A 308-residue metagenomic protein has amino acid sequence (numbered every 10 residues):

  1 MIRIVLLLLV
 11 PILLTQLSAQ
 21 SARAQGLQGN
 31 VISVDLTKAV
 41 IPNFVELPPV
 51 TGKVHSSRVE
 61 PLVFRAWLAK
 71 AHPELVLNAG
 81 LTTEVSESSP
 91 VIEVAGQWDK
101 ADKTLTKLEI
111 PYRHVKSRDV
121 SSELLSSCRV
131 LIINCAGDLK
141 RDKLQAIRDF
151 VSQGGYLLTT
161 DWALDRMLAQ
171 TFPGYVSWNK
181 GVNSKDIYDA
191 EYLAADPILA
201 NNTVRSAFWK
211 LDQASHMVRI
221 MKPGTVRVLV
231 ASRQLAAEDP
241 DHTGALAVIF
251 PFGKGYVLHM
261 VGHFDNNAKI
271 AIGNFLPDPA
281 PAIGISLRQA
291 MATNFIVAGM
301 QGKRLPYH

Functional and structural regions predicted by a protein language model:
V5-Q16: Bacterial N-terminal signal peptides
A22-S89, T104-T106, V130, V176-S177 (+2 more regions): Extracellular ligand-binding/catalytic regions of CAZymes and related secreted enzymes and adhesion modules
E84-E87, E123-S126, V151-S152, M221-K222 (+2 more regions): Extracellular/periplasmic catalytic domains that process cell-envelope and extracellular macromolecules
E87-T171: Helical hinge/lid and interdomain linker segments adjacent to catalytic or ligand-binding clefts that mediate domain
D99, D138, L164-D165, Q234-A236 (+2 more regions): Short, solvent-exposed loop/turn segments at secondary-structure junctions
D138-K210, F264, I272-G273, A280-G299: A glycine-rich, often tryptophan-bearing local segment used as a flexible ligand/cofactor-contacting loop or short
G224-L246: Short, Gly/Ser/Thr-enriched beta-strand-loop segments that form substrate-interacting elements of hydrolase/peptidase
